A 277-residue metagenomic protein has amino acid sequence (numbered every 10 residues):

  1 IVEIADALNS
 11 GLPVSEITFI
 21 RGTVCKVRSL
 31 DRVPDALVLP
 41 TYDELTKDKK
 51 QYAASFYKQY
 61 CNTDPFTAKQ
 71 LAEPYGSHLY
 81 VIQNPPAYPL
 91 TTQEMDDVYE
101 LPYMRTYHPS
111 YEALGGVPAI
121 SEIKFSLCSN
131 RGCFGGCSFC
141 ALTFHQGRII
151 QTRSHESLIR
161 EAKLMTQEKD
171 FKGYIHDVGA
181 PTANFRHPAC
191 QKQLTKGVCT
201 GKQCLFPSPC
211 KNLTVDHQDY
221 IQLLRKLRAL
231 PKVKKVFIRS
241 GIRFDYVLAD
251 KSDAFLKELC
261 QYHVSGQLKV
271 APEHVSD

Functional and structural regions predicted by a protein language model:
I1-I123: Flexible, acidic/Gly-rich N-terminal and inter-domain linker regions that tether and position cofactor-handling modules
P13-T18, R105-S110, R148-Q151, T166-D177 (+1 more regions): Acidic/polar loop patches that form or flank catalytic/metal-binding clefts of enzymes that bind anionic ligands
V81-Y88, I123-N130, F144, R148-H155 (+2 more regions): Hydrophobic alpha-helical scaffolding
E112-A141, Y174, Q267: N-terminal pre-triad scaffold of radical SAM enzymes
F125-S138, R148-S157, E161, M165 (+1 more regions): Cysteine-centered iron-sulfur cluster-binding motifs in ferredoxin-type domains/subunits of redox enzymes
L142-H145, A180: Short Cys/His-rich local motifs and their 1-3 flanking residues in nucleic-acid-associated proteins and small
L164-D277: Conserved SAM/AdoMet-binding glycine-rich loop
